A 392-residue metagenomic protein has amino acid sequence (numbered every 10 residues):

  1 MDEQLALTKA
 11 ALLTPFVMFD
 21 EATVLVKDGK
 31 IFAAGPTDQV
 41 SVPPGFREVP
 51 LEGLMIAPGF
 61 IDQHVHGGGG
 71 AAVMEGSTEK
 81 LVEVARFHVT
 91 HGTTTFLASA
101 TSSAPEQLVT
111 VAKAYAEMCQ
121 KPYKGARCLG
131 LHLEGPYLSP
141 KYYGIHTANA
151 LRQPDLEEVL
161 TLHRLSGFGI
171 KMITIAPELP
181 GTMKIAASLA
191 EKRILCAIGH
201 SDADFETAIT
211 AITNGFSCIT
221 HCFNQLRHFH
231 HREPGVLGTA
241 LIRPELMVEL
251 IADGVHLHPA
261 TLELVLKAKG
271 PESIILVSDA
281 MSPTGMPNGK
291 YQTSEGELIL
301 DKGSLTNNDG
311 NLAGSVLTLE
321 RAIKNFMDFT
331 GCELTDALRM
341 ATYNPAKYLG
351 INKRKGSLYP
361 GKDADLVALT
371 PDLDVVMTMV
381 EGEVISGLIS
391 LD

Functional and structural regions predicted by a protein language model:
M1-V42, M379: N-terminal metal-binding scaffold of metallo-dependent hydrolase/deaminase domains
A10, K347, S357-D392: C-terminal cap of metal-dependent C-N hydrolases
E52-T110: Metal-associated gating/positioning segment near the N- to mid-region
P58-G70, G135, G199-S201, C222-F223: Histidine-centered catalytic micro-motifs
A85-G169: Divalent-metal coordination cores built from histidine and acidic residues
H88, L133, L189, I219 (+2 more regions): Conserved, mostly hydrophobic/aromatic
L160, R164-M286: Active-site core of metal-dependent hydrolases
G235-V248, G254, L266-S278, P283-L369: His/Asp/Glu-enriched, well-ordered alpha-helical/loop segment that forms or immediately abuts the divalent-metal
